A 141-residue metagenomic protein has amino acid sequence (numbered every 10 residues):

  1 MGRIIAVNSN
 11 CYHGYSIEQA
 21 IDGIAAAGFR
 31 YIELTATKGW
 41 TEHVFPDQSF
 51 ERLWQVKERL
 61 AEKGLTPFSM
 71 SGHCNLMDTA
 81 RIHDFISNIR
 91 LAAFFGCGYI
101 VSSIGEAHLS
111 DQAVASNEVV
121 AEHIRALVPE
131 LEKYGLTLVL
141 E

Functional and structural regions predicted by a protein language model:
M1-A6, K57-A61: N-terminal amphipathic alpha-helix/helix-capping segment at the start of soluble metabolic enzymes
G2-I5, G23-F29: A short, Lys/Arg-enriched amphipathic alpha-helix followed by its capping loop at the start of a domain
R3-S9, I32-L34, P67-G72, I100-S102 (+1 more regions): Hydrophobic faces of well-ordered beta-strands that scaffold small-molecule active sites in alpha/beta enzyme cores
I5-Y12, I17-A20: Short, Lys/Arg-rich amphipathic segments at extreme N-termini
C11-H13, A36-K38, H73-L76, I104-H108: Active-site-proximal loop/turn and secondary-structure-junction residues that shape catalytic pockets, frequently
E18-Q19, Y31, W54, R59-E62 (+1 more regions): Active-site acidic/histidine proton-transfer and metal-coordination neighborhood in alpha/beta enzyme cores
R30-T41: A short beta-strand-loop structural module common to alpha/beta enzyme folds
T41-Q48: Short, flexible/disordered intra-domain loops and linkers
